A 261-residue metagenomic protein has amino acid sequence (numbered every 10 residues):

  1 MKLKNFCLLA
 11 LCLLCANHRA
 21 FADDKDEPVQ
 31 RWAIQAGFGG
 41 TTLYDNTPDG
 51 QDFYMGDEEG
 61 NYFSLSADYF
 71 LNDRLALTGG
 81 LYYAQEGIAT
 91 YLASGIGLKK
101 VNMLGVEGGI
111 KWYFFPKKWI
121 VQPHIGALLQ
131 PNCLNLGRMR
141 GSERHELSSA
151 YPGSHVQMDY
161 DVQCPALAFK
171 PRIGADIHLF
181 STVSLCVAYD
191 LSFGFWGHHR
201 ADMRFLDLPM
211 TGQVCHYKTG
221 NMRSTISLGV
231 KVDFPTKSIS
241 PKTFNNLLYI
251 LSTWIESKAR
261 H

Functional and structural regions predicted by a protein language model:
M1-D26: Bacterial Sec-dependent N-terminal signal peptides
A22-F70, T225, G229-H261: Short glycine/proline- and aromatic-enriched beta-strand/turn motifs that initiate or cap beta-hairpins
D23, V29, Y69-A150, L167 (+2 more regions): Gram-negative (and chloroplast) outer-membrane scaffold detector with strong preference for beta-barrel transmembrane
I34-T42, G79-Y83, I125-C133, A175 (+1 more regions): Transmembrane beta-barrel strands of outer-membrane/channel proteins
N46-Y54, A89-K99, S154-D161, G212-K218: Extracellular loop and loop/strand-boundary signature of outer-membrane beta-barrel proteins
P48, Y91-A93, G137-G141, H199-F205 (+1 more regions): Outer-membrane beta-barrel and related beta-rich outer-membrane complex signature in Gram-negative bacteria
E86, F169-P171, H178-H261: Predominantly the C-terminal beta-signal and adjacent terminal strand-loop region of outer-membrane beta-barrel
G141-V156, A201-Q213: Solvent-exposed loop segments that connect transmembrane elements
